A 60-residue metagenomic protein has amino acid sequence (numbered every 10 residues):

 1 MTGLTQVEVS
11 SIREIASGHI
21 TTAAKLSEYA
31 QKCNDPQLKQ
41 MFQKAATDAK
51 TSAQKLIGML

Functional and structural regions predicted by a protein language model:
M1-L60: Amphipathic alpha-helical hairpins
